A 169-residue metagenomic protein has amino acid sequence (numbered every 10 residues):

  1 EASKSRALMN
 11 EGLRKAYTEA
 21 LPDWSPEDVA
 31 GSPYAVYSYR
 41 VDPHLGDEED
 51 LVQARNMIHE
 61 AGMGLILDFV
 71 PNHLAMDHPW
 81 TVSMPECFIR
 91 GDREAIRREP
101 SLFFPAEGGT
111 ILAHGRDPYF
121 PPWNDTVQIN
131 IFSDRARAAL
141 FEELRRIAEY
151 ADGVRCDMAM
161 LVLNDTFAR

Functional and structural regions predicted by a protein language model:
E1-R169: Active-site and adjacent substrate-binding regions of carbohydrate-active enzymes
